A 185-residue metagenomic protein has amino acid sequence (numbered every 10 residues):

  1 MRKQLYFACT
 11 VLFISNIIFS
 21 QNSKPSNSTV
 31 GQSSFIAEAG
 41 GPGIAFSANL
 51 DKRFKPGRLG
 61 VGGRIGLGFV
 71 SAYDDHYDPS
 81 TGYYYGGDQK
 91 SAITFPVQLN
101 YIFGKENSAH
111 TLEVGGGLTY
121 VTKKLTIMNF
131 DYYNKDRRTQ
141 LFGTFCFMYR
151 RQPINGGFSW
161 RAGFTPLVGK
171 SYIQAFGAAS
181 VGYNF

Functional and structural regions predicted by a protein language model:
M1-S28: Cleavable N-terminal export/targeting peptides
Y6-A8, K24-S26, F35, A39 (+2 more regions): Generic structural signal for short, flexible, solvent-exposed coil/loop and linker residues
S15, Q21, A48-L50, L99 (+1 more regions): Intrinsic-disorder/low-complexity regions
T29-D51: Start-of-domain marker
V30, F54-G62, G68-F185: Outer-membrane beta-barrel transmembrane domain signature
